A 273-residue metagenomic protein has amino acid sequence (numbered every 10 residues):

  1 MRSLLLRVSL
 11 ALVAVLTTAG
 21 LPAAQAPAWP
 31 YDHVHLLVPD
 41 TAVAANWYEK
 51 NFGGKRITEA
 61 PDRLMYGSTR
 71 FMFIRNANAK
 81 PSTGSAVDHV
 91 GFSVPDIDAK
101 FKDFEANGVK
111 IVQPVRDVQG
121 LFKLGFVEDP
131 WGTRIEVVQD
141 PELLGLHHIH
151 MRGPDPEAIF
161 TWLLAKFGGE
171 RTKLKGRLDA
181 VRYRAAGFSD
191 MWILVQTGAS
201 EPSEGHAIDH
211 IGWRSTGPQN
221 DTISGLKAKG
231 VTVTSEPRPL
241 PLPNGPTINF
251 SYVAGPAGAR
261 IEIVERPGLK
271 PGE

Functional and structural regions predicted by a protein language model:
M1-L4: N-terminal secretory signal peptides that target proteins for export/translocation
R7-A19: Bacterial N-terminal signal peptides
L21-P27, F101, E105-M151, T172-T197 (+2 more regions): Vicinal oxygen chelate
A23-A45, S85-F92, E136-T161, K166 (+3 more regions): N-terminal beta-strand motif that seeds the catalytic metal site of vicinal oxygen chelate
A26-I74, D117-F126, M151-W192, P243: Core segments of cupin and vicinal oxygen chelate
V43, D98-F101, P218-I223: Short, conserved charged micro-motifs
R63-G108, Q113: Mid-chain, structured segments of secreted extracytoplasmic proteins
K80, E201-P202: Gly/Ser-enriched beta-turn/beta-hairpin loop segments
